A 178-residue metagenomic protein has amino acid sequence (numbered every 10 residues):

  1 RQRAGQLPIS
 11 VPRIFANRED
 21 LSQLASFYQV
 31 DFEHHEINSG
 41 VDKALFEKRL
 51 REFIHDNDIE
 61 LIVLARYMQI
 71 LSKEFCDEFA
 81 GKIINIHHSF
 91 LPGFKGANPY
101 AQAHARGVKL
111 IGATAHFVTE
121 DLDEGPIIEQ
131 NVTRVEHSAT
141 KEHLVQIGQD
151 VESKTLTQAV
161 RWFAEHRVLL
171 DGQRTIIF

Functional and structural regions predicted by a protein language model:
R1-F178: One-carbon transfer enzymes
